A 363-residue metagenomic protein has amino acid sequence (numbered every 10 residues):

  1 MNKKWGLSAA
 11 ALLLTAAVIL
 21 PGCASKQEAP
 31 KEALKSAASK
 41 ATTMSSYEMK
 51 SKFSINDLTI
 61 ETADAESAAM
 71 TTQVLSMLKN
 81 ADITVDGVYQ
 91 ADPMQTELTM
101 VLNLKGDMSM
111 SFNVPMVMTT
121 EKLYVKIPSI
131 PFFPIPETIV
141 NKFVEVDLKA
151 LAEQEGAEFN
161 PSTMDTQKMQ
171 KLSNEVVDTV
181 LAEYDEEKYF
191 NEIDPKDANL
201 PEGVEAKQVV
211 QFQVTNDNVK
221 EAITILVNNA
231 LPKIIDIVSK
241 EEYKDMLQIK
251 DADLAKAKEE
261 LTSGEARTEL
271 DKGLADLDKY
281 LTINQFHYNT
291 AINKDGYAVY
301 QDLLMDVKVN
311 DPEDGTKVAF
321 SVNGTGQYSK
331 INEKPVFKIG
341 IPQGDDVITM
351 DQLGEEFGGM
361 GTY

Functional and structural regions predicted by a protein language model:
M1-A10: Bacterial N-terminal signal peptides that target proteins for export
I19-G22: C-terminal motif of bacterial Sec signal peptides marking the signal peptidase cleavage site
A24-Y363: Subset-of-secretome marker
